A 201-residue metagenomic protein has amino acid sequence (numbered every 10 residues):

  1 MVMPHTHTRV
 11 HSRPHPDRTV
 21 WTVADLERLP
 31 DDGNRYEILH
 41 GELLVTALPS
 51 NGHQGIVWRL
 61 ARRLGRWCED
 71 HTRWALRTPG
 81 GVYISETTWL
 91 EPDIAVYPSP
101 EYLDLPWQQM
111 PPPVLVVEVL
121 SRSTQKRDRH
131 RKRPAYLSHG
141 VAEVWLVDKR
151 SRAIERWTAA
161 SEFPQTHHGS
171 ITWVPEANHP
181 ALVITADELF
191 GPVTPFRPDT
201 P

Functional and structural regions predicted by a protein language model:
M1-P201: Gly/Pro/Ser/Thr-rich low-complexity, intrinsically disordered segments predominantly at protein N-termini
